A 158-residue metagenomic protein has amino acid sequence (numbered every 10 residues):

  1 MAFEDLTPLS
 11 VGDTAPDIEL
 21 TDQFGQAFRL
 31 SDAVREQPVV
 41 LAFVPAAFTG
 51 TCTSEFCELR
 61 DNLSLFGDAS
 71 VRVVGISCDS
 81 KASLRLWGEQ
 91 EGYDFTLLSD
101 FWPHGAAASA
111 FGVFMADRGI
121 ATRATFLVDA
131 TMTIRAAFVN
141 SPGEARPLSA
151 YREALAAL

Functional and structural regions predicted by a protein language model:
M1-L158: Chalcogenol-based redox active-site neighborhoods
